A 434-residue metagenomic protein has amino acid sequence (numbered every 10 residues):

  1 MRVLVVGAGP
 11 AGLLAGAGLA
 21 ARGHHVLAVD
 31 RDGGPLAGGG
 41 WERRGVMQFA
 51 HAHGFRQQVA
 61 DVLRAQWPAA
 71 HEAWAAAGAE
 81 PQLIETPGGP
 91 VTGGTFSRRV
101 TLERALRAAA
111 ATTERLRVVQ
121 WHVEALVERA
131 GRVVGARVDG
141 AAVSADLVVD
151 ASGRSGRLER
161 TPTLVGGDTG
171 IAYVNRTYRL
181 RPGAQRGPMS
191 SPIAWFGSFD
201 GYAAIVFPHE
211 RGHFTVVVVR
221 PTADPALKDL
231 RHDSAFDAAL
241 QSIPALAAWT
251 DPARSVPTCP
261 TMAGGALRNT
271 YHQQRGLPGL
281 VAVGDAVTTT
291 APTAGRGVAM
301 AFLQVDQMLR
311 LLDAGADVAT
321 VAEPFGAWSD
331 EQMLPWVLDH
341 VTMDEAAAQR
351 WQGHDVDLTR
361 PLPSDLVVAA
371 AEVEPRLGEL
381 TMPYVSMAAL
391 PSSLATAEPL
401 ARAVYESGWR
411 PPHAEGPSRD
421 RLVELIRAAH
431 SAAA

Functional and structural regions predicted by a protein language model:
M1-A11: Beta1/beta-strand and adjacent pyrophosphate-binding region of the FAD-binding site in flavoprotein oxidoreductases
A20-M47: Glycine-rich FAD pyrophosphate-binding loop
E42-E72: N-terminal glycine-rich dinucleotide-binding loop that anchors FAD/FMN and/or NAD(P) in oxidoreductases
G54-F55, P90-A108, R157: Short beta-strand to alpha-helix junction loop
D61-V100: A conserved beta-strand/loop capping segment in the N-terminal third of enzymes that catalyze redox or closely related
T112-P244: Predominantly flavin-linked oxidoreductase catalytic cores and closely associated redox partners
D224-E331, P335: FAD/FMN-dependent oxidoreductases across multiple families
L309-A434: C-terminal helical "tail/cap" subdomain of flavin- and related membrane-associated enzymes
